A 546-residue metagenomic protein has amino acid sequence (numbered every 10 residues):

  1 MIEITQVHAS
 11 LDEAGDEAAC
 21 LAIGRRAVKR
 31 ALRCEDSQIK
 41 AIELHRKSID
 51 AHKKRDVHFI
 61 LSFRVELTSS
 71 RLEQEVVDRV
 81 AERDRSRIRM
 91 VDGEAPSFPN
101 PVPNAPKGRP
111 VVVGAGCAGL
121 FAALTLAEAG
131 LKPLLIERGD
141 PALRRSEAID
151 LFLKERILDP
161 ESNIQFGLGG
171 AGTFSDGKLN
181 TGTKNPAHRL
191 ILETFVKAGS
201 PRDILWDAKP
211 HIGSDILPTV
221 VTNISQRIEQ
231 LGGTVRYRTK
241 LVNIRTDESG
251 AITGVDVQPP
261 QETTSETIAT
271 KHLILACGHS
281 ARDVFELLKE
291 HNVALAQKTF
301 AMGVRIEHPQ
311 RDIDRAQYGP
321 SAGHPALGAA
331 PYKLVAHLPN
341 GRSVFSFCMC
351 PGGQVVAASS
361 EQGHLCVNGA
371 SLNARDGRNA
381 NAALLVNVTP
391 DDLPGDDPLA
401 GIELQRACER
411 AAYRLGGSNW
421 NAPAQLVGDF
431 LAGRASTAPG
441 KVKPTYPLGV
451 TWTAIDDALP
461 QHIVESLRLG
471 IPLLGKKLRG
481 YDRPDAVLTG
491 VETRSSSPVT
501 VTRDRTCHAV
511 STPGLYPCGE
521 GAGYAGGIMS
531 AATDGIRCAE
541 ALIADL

Functional and structural regions predicted by a protein language model:
M1-V57, V65-L546: Residues forming the flavin
S62: Glycine-rich nucleotide cofactor-binding loops and adjacent beta-alpha elements of adenine nucleotide/dinucleotide sites
